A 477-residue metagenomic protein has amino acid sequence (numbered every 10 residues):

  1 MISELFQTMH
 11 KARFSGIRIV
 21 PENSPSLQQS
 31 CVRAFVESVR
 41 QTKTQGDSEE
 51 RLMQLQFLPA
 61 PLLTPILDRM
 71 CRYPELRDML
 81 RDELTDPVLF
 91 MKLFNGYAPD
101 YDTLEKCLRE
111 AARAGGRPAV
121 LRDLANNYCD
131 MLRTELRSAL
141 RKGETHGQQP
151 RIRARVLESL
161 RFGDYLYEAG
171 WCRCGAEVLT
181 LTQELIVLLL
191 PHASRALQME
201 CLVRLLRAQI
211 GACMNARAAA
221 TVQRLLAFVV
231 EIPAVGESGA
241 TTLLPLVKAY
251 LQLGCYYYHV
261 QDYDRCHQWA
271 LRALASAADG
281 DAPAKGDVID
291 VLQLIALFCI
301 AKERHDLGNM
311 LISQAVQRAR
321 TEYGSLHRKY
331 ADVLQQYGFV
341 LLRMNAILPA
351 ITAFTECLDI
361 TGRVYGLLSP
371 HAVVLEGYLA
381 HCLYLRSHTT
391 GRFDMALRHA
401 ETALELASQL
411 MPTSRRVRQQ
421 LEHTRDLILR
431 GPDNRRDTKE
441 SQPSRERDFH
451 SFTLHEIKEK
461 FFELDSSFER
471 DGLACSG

Functional and structural regions predicted by a protein language model:
M1-E177, L181-I186: Cullin-RING E3 adaptor/co-adaptor recruitment helices
G116, G170-R173, C213, Q261 (+4 more regions): Residue-level detector of the short coil/turn that links helix A to helix B within each tetratricopeptide repeat
H146-R153, L190-L197, A234-L244, D281-G286 (+3 more regions): Helix N-cap/loop-to-helix boundary motif
A154-L157, R161, Y165, L197 (+10 more regions): "A position-specific structural signal for the A-helix of alpha-solenoid helical repeats
G175-V178, A218, C266, G308 (+2 more regions): Single-residue signature of alpha-solenoid repeat helices
Q183-L190, R224-G236, R272-D279, S313-T321 (+2 more regions): Amphipathic alpha-helical segments of tetratricopeptide repeats
H371-G477: Eukaryotic alpha-helical solenoid repeat scaffolds
